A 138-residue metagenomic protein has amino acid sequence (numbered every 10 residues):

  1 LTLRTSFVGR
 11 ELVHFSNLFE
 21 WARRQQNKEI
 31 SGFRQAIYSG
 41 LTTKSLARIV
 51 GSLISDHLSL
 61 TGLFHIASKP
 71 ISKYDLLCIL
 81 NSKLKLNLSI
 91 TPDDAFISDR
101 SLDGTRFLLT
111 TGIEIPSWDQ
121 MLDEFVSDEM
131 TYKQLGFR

Functional and structural regions predicted by a protein language model:
L1-L3, F64, P116: Hydrophobic/aromatic beta-strand patches that form the interior of the parallel beta-sheet core in alpha/beta enzyme
L1-Y38, K44-S45, S52: NAD(P)-dependent short-chain dehydrogenase/reductase
Q25, D56-H57, D128: Generic structural signal for alpha-helix termini and adjacent loop/cap motifs
G32-I37, G62-I71, T110: Glycine-rich Rossmann NAD(P)(H)-binding loop
G40-L41, S68-I71, L102, I113-P116: Residue-level signal for the nucleotide or nucleotide-sugar donor/cofactor binding architecture
A47-S52, D56-G104, K133, F137: Mid/C-terminal beta-alpha module of Rossmann-like enzyme folds, strongest in SDR-family dehydrogenases/epimerases
P116-R138: Amphipathic terminal alpha-helices
